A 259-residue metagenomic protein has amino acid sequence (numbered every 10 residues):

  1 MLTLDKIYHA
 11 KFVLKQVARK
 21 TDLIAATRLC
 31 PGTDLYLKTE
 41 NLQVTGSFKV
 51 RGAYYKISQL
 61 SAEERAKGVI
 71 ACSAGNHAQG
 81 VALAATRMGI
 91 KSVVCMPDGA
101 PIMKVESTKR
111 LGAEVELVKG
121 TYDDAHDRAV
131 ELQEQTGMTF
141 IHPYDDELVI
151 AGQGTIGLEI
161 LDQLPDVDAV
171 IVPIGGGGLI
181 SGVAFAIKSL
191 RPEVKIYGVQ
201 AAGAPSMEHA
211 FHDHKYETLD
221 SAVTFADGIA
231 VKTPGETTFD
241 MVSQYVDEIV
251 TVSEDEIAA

Functional and structural regions predicted by a protein language model:
M1-A259: PLP-dependent amino-acid enzyme catalytic core
